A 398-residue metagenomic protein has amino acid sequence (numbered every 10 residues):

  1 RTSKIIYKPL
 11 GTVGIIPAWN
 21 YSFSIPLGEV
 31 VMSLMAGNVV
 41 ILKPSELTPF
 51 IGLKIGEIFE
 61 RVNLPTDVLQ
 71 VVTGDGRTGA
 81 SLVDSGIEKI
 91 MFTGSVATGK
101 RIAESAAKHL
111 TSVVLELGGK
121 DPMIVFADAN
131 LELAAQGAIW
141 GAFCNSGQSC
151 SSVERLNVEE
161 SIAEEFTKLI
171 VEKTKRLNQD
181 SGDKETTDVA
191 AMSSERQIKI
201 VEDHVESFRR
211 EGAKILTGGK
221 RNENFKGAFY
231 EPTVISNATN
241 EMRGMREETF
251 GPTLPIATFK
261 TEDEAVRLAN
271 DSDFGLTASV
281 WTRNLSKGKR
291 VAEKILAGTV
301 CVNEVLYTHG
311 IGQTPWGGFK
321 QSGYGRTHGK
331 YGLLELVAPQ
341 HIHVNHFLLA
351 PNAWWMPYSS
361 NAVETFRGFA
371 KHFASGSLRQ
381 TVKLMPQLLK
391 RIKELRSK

Functional and structural regions predicted by a protein language model:
R1-L133, M385: Rossmann-like NAD(P) dinucleotide-binding subdomain of oxidoreductase/dehydrogenase enzymes
L34, I41, Q70, M91 (+6 more regions): Structural detector of well-ordered beta-strand residues that form the stable sheet scaffold of enzyme domains
G37, L69, I90, G119 (+5 more regions): Residue-level signal for inorganic ion chemistry
R61-P65, L177, S181, M242: Short helix-capping segments at alpha-helix termini
V83-D84, L117-G118, C150-S151, E185-T186 (+2 more regions): Short glycine-enriched loop/turn motifs at secondary-structure junctions
A97-T239, V302, Q387: ALDH superfamily catalytic-core signature
R210, N222, F229-K398: Conserved C-terminal structural/oligomerization subdomain of aldehyde/semialdehyde dehydrogenase
